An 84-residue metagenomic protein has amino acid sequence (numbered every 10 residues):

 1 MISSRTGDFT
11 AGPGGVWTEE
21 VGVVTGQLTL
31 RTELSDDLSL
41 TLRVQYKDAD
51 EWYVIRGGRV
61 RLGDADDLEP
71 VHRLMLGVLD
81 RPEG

Functional and structural regions predicted by a protein language model:
M1, T18, S35-D36, Q45 (+2 more regions): Surface-exposed, beta-sheet-biased, low-hydrophobicity segments with strongly acidic/polar composition
M1-G12, G63-G84: Short, charged, intrinsically disordered terminal tails
M1-R31: Negatively charged, low-complexity tracts enriched in Asp/Glu with abundant Ser/Thr
V16, V24, Y53, R59-L62 (+1 more regions): Residue-level detector of solvent-exposed, low-hydrophobicity positions
V24-L40, K47, H72: A structural signal for beta-rich interaction modules in eukaryotic proteins
L40-G63: Intrinsically disordered, low-complexity regulatory segments enriched in Ser/Thr/Pro and charged residues
